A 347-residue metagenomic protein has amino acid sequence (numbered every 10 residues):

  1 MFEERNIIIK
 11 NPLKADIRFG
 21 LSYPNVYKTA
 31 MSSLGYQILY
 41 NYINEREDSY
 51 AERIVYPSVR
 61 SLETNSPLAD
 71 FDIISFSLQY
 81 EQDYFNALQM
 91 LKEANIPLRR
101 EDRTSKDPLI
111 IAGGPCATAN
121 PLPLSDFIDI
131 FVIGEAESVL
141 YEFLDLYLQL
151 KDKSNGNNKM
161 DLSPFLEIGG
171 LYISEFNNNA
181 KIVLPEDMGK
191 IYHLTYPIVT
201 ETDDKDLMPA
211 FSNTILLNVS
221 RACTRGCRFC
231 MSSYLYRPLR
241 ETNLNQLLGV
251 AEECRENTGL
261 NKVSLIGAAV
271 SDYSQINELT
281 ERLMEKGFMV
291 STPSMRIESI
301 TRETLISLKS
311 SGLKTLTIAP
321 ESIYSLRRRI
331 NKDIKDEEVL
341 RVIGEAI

Functional and structural regions predicted by a protein language model:
M1-G20, Y27-K28, S174-L216: N-terminal [4Fe-4S]-dependent radical SAM core
L21-S22, G249-I347: Conserved SAM/AdoMet-binding glycine-rich loop
S22-P24, I54, S77, G113 (+1 more regions): Short hydrophobic segments within beta-strands
Y27-A30, N41, Q82-D83, T118-N120 (+8 more regions): Flexible loop/turn segments at secondary-structure boundaries
S33, P209-N245: Canonical Radical SAM [4Fe-4S] cluster-binding loop centered on the CxxxCxxC motif and its immediate flanking residues
I38-Y50, M284-K286: Short helix-loop-beta junction
I43, I74, D129, C223 (+3 more regions): Conserved, mostly hydrophobic/aromatic
Y56-N178: Glycine-rich beta-alpha loop elements in corrinoid/cobalamin-binding modules across cobalamin-dependent enzymes
